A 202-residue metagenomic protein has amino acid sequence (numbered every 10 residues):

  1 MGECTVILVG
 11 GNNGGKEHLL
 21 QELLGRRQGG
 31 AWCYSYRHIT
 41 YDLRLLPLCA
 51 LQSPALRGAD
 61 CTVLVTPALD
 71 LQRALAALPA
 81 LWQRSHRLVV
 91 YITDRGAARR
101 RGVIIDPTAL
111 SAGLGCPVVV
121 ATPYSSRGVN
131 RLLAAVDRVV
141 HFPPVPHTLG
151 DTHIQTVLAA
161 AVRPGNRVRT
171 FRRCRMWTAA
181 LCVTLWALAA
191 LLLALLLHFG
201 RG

Functional and structural regions predicted by a protein language model:
M1-L46: Conserved G1/Walker A P-loop phosphate-binding module
N13-K16, L24-Q28, P67, R73 (+5 more regions): Non-catalytic alpha-helical coupling and interface elements of nucleotide-dependent molecular machines and regulators
S35, P54-P117: Conserved C-terminal guanine-recognition region of P-loop GTPase G domains, centered on the G4
T40-Q52, V65-A68: Switch II (G3) loop of P-loop NTPases
R73-A77, D106, G128-L132, H153 (+1 more regions): Helical mechanochemical/support elements of P-loop NTPase systems and associated helical scaffolds
A98-P146: Canonical P-loop GTPase G-domain recognition
T152-T184: Cytosolic-side membrane-insertion boundary helix
W186-G202: Juxtamembrane "helix exit" motif at the C-terminal ends of alpha-helical transmembrane segments in multi-pass membrane
